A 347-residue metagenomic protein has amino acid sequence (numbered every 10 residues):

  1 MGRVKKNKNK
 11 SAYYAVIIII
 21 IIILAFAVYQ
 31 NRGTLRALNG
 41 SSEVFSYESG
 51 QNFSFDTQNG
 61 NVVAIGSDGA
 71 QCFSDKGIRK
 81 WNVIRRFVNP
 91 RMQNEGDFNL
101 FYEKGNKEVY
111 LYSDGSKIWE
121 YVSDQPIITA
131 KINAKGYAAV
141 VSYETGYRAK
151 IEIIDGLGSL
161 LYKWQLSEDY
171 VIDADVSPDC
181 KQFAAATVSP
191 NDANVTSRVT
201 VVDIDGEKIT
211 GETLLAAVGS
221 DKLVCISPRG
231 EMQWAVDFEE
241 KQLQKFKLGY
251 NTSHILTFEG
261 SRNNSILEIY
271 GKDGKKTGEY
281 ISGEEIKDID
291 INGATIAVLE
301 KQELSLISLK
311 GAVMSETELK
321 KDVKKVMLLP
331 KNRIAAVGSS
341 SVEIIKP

Functional and structural regions predicted by a protein language model:
M1-S11: N-terminal Lys/Arg-rich, disordered targeting/topogenic segments
A12-Q30: Hydrophobic membrane-insertion alpha-helices, especially the h-region of bacterial N-terminal signal peptides
A25-S46, S67-I84, N106-V122, A149-Q165 (+5 more regions): Surface-exposed loop/turn elements that mediate protein-protein interactions on large endomembrane-trafficking
A37-Y47, N52-V63: An edge-strand/N-cap motif at the start of beta-rich repeat modules
E48-T57, R86-D97, Q125-A134, E168-P178 (+6 more regions): Repeated scaffold domains used in trafficking and secretory/extracellular systems, primarily beta-propellers
V62, N99, Y137-A139, C180-A184 (+5 more regions): Hydrophobic beta-strand positions that form the internal "hydrophobic ladder" of WD40/Gbeta-like beta-propeller blades
M92-N194: Non-cytosolic head/periplasmic domains of membrane-anchored proteins
Y250-F258, I269: Anionic-ligand-binding alpha/beta catalytic cores of soluble enzymes and soluble regulatory domains that recognize
